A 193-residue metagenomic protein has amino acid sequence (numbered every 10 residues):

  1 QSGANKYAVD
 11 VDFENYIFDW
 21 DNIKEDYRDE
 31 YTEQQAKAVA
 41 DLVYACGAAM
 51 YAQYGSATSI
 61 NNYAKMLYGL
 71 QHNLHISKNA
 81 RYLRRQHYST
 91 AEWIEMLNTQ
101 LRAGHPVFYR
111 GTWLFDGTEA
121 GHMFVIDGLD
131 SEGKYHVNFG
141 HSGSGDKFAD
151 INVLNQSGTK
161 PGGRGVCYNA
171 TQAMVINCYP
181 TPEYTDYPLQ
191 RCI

Functional and structural regions predicted by a protein language model:
Q1-R85: Cysteine-nucleophile protease catalytic domains, especially the papain-like/related folds used in DUB/UBL proteases
T32, A36, V43-C46, I60 (+5 more regions): Generic detector of bulky aromatic hydrophobic side chains
A36-A57, M96-A103, T159-M174: Short, Φ-rich (hydrophobic/aromatic) sequence segments
Y44, A52, M66, V125 (+2 more regions): Generic detector of intrinsically disordered, low-complexity, polar/charged segments
Y68, H72-N138: Active-site-adjacent substructure of cysteine-protease-like catalytic cores
R102, D116-A120, L129-I193: Cys-His-centered catalytic/binding microenvironment captured across papain-like cysteine peptidases and homologous
